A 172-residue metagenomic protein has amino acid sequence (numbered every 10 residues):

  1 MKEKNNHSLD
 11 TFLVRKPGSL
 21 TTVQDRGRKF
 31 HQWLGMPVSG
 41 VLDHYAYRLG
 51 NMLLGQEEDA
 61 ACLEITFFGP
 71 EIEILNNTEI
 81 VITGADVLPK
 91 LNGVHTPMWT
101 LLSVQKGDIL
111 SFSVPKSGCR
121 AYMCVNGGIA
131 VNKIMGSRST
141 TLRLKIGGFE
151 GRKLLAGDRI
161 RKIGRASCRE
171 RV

Functional and structural regions predicted by a protein language model:
M1-R169: Conserved "landmark" site that anchors the functional core of diverse proteins
